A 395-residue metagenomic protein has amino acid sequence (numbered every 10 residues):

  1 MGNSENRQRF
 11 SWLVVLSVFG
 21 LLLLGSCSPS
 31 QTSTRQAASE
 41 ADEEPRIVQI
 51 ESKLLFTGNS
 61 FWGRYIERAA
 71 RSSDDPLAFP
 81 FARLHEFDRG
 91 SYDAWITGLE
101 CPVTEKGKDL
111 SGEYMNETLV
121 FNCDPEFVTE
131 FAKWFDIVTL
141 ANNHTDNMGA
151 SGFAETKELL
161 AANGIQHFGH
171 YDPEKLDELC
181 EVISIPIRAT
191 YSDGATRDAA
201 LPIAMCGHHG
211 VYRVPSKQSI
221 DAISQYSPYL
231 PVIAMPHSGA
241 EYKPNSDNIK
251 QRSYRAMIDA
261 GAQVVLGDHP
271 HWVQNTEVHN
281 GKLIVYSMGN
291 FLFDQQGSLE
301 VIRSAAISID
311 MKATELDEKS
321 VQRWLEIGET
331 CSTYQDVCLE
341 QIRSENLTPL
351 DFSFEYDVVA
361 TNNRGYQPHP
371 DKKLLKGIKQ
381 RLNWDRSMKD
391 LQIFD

Functional and structural regions predicted by a protein language model:
L24-S26: C-terminal motif of bacterial Sec signal peptides marking the signal peptidase cleavage site
A38-G149, T156: N-terminal catalytic scaffold of extracellular/periplasmic and nuclease hydrolases that process anionic headgroups
I47-I50, N245, E300-D395: A short C-terminal boundary segment appended to hydrolase-like catalytic domains
G63-Y65, V103-E105, N143-K157, E174-E181 (+4 more regions): Active-site environment of divalent metal-dependent phosphoester hydrolases
E67-A82, E117-T118, I183-M235, R252: Binuclear metal-dependent hydrolase catalytic cores centered on His/Asp/Glu-rich metal-binding motifs
Y92-T104, N142, M205, Y226-N245: Short acidic, glycine-rich surface-loop motifs adjacent to enzyme active sites
K106-E130, L230-A262: Active-site-proximal segments of metal-dependent phosphoesterases and phosphodiesterases across multiple
W134-I137, N248-I307, A313-D317: Conserved beta-sheet core of the metallophosphoesterase superfamily
